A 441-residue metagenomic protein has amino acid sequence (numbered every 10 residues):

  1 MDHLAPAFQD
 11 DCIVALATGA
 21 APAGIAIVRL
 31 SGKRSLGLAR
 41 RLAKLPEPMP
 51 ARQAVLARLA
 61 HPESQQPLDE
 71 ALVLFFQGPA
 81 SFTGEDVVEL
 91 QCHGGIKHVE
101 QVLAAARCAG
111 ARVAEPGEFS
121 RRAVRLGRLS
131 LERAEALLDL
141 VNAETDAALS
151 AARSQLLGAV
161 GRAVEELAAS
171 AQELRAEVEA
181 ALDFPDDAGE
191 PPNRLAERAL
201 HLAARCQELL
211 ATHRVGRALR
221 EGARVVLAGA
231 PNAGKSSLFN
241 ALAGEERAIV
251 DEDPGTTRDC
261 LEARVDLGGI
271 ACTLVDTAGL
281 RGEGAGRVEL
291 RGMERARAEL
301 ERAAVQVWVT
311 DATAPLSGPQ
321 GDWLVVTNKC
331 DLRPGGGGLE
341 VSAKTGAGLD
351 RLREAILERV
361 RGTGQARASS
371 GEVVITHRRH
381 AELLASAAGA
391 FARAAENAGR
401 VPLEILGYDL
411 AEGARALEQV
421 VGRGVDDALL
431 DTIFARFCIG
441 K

Functional and structural regions predicted by a protein language model:
M1-S150, S154, G158, A169: A glycine-rich (often HGG/GG-containing) alpha/beta subdomain
D2-A20, N142, D146-D266, E283-G286 (+2 more regions): C-terminal-of-GTPase-core extension/linker across diverse P-loop GTPases
G24-I27, E89, V305-Q306, Q320-L324: Short active-site oxyanion
L30, C92-G94, L242, T277 (+2 more regions): Glycine-rich, N-terminal phosphate-binding loop of Rossmann-like dinucleotide-binding domains
L56-Q77, G255-G284, V305: Switch I (G2) and immediately adjacent beta-strands of P-loop GTPase domains
F75, A278-W308, A312-G318: Switch II of P-loop NTPase G domains
G127, N232, D276: Conserved G/P- and acidic residue-centered "switch" motifs that form tight phosphate/ATP-binding loops in soluble
L274, V309, V326: Generic enzyme active-site microenvironment
